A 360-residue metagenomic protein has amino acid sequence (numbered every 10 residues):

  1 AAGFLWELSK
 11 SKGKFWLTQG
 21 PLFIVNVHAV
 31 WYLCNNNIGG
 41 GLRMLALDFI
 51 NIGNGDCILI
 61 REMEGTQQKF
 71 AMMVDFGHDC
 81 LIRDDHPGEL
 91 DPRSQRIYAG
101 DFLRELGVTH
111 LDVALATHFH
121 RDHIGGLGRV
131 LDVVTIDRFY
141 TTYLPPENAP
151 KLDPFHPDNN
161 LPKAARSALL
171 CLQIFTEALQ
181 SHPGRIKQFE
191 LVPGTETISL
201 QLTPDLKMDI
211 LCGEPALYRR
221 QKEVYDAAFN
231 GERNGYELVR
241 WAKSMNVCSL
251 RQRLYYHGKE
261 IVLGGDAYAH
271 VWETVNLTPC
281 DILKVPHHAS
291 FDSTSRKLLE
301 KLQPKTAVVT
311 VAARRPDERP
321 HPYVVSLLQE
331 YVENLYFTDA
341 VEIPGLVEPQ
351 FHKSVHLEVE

Functional and structural regions predicted by a protein language model:
L22-R43: Short, Lys/Arg-enriched N-terminal segments with co-localized hydrophobic residues within the first ~10-30 amino acids
L42-E105, K243-Y268: Conserved beta-strand hairpin/beta-sheet module of binuclear metal-dependent hydrolase folds, prominently
M44-L47, I124-I261, E333-E360: Flexible, acidic/histidine-containing loops and adjacent segments that form or flank the divalent-metal
I52, D75-D79, F119, G213-P215 (+4 more regions): Active-site metal-binding loops of divalent metal-dependent hydrolases
M63, K69-M72, D79-T141, L277-S290 (+1 more regions): Active-site metal-binding motif and surrounding structural segment of the metallo-beta-lactamase
C80-S94, A149-A168, P316-D317: Short, flexible/disordered intra-domain loops and linkers
D122, K151-L152, K163-A164, D281-S295 (+2 more regions): Internal alpha/beta domain cores that form substrate/cofactor-binding pockets in large enzymes and binding proteins
